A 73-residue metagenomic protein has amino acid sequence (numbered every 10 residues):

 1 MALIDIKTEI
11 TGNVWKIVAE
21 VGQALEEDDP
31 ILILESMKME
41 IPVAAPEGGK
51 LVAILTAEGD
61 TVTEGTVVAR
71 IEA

Functional and structural regions predicted by a protein language model:
M1-N13, P30-P46: Short beta-strand-turn/beta-hairpin segments enriched in glycine/proline and small hydrophobics that form edge-strand
D5-K7, V18, E40, A53 (+1 more regions): Generic alpha-helical hydrophobic packing signal
I10, E20, E47, A57: Short, ordered coil/turn segments that flank beta-strands lining enzyme active or ligand-binding pockets
K16-E20, A24, A53-T56: Short histidine-centered loop motifs in beta-beta connectors
E26-V43, T63-A73: Short hydrophobic beta/alpha edge segments that flank linear recognition/processing sites
G49-V68: PDZ-domain C-terminal substructure recognizer with occasional recognition of PDZ-binding tails
